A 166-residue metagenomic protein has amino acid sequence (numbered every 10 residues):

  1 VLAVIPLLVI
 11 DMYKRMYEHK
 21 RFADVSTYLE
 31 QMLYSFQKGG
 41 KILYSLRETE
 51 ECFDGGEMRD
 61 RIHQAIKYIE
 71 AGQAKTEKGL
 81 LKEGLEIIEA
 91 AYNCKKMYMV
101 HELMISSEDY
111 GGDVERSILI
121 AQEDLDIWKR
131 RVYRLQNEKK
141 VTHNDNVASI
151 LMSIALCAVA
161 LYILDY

Functional and structural regions predicted by a protein language model:
L2-I88, E102-S106: Juxtamembrane/interface alpha-helical elements of multi-pass membrane proteins
L2-V4, R130-Y166: Bilayer-spanning, highly hydrophobic alpha-helical transmembrane segments
M12-K20, V114, L135, D145-V147: Residue-level signal for functionally critical sites in structured catalytic/ligand-binding pockets
M32-T49, K95-L135: Hydrophobic alpha-helical segments characteristic of transmembrane helices
G39, Q64-Y68, A91, D124 (+2 more regions): Short, highly charged low-complexity linear segments
D54-M58, Y92-K96, D126: Short alpha-helix boundary/capping elements
A71-I105, D109, R116, M152-L164: Membrane-anchoring/interfacial helices and their immediately flanking loops in integral membrane proteins
